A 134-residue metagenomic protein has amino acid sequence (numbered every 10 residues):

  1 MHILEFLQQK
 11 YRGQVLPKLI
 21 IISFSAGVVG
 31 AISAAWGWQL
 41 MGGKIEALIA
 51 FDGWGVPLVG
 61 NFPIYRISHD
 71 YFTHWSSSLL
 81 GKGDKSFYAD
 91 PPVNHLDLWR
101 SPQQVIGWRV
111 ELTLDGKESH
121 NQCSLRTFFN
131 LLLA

Functional and structural regions predicted by a protein language model:
M1-L16, I67-W75, G81-A134: Active-site catalytic motif of lipid deacylating hydrolases and related acyltransferases
H2-S86: Serine-dependent carboxylesterase/thioesterase catalytic core of lipase-like alpha/beta-hydrolase/SGNH enzymes
